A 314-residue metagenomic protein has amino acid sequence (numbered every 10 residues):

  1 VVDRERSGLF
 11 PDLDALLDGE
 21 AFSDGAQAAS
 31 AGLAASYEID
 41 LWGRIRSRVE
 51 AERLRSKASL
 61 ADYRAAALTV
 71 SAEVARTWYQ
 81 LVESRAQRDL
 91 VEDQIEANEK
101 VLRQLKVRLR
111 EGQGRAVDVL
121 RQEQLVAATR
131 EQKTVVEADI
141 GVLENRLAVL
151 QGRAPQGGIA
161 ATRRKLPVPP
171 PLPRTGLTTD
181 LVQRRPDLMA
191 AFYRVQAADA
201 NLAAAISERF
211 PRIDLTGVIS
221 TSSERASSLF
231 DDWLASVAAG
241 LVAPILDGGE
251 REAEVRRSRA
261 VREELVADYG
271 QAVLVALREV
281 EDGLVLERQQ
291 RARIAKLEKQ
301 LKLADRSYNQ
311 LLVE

Functional and structural regions predicted by a protein language model:
V1-E5, A66, V70-D93, A97-V107 (+4 more regions): Amphipathic alpha-helical coiled-coil segments
V1-R4, G8-A65, L172-D180, R184-E279 (+1 more regions): Small/polar-residue-enriched beta-strand and adjacent coil segments characteristic of outer-membrane beta-barrel
A15, V119-R121, I159-A160, L215: Beta-strand segments within the central parallel beta-sheet cores of soluble alpha/beta enzyme folds
R53, Q122, T162-R163, S258: Residue-level detector of alpha-helical segments with a strong bias toward transmembrane helices and their helix-loop
L90, T162-R164, P186-D187, S222 (+1 more regions): A short, structure-level motif marking secondary-structure boundaries and short turns
D93-E96, K100, Q113-R115, V119 (+1 more regions): Short, solvent-exposed, mixed-charge loop/turn linkers that connect secondary-structure elements
